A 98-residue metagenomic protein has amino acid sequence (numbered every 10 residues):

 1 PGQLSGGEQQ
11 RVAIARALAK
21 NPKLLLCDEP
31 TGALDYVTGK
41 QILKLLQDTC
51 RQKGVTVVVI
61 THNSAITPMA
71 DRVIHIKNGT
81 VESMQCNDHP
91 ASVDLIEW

Functional and structural regions predicted by a protein language model:
P1-M69: ABC family nucleotide-binding domain
K44, K77, A91: Glycine-rich, phosphate-binding/catalytic loops in enzymes
M69-H75: Conserved catalytic segment of ABC-fold P-loop ATPases
T80-W98: Conserved beta-strand-loop-alpha-helix hinge in the C-terminal portion of ABC ATPase nucleotide-binding domains
